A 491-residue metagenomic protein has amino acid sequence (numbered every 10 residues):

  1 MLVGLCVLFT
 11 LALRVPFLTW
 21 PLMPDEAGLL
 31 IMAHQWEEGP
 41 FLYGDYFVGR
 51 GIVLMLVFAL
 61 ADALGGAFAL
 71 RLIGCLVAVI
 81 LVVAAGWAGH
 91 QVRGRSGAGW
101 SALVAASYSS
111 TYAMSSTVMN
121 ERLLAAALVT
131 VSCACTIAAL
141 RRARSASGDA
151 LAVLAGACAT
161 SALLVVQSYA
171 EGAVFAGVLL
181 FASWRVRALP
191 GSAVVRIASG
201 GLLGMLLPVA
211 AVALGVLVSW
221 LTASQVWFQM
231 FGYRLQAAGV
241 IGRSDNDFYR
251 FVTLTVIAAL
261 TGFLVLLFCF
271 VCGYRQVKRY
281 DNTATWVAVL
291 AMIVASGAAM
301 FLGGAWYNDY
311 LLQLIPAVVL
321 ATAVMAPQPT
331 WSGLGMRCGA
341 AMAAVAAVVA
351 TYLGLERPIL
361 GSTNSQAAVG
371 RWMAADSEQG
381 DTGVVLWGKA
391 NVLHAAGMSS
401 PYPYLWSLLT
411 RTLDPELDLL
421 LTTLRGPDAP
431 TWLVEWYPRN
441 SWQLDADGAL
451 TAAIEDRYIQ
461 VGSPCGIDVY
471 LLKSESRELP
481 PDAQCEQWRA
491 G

Functional and structural regions predicted by a protein language model:
T19, M55, A67-R71, L81 (+4 more regions): Aromatic- and kink-enriched transmembrane "portal" helix at the membrane-lumen/periplasm boundary that abuts
L72-G94, S107, V131: Transmembrane-helix motifs of polytopic, lipid-linked glycan transferases
A84, L124-R144, L151, C158-A159 (+2 more regions): Specific aromatic-rich, kink-prone transmembrane helix
T130-L154, T261, V265-A284, A326: Membrane-interface transmembrane helices that cradle and orient dolichyl/undecaprenyl
D149-Q167, A173-L179, I293-L302: Membrane-interface alpha helices of multi-pass inner-membrane proteins
G172-L207, R275-V277: Perimembrane helix-loop-helix junctions
G297-L334: Hydrophobic/aromatic-rich transmembrane helices and adjacent perimembrane loops
P358-L444, P464-D468: Short periplasmic/luminal acceptor-recognition loop of GT-C membrane glycosyltransferases, typified by
